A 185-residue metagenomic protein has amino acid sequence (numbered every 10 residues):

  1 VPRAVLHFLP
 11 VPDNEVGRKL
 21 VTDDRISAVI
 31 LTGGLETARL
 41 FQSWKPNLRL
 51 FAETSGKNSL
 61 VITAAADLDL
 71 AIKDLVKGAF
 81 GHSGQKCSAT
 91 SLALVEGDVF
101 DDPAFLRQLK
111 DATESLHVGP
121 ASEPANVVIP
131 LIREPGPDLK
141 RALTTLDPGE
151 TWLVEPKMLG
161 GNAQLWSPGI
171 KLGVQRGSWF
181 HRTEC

Functional and structural regions predicted by a protein language model:
V1, R182-C185: Short, intrinsically disordered, charge-balanced linker/junction segments flanking boundaries in proteins
V1-V16: PLP-dependent aminotransferase-like
V11, L31-T32: Short beta-strand and adjacent tight-turn residues that come in two discontinuous sequence segments and form the edges
G17-V21: Short hydrophobic/charged patches on amphipathic alpha-helices used for structural packing and interfaces
T22-A28, G34-W179: ALDH superfamily catalytic-core signature
